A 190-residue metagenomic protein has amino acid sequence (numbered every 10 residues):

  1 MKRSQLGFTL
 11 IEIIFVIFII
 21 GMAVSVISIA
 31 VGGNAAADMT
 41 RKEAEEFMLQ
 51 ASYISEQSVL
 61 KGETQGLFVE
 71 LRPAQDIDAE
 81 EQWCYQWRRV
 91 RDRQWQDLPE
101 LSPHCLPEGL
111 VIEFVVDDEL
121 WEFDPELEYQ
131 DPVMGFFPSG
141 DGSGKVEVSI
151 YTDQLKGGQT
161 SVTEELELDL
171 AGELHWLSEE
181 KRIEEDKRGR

Functional and structural regions predicted by a protein language model:
M1-V31: N-terminal single-pass transmembrane signal-anchor helix
I14, V26-L49, Y53-E56, L60 (+1 more regions): N-terminal helix-rich module
T64-V69: Short, hydrophobic-rich beta-strand element in sensory/regulatory alpha-beta domains
